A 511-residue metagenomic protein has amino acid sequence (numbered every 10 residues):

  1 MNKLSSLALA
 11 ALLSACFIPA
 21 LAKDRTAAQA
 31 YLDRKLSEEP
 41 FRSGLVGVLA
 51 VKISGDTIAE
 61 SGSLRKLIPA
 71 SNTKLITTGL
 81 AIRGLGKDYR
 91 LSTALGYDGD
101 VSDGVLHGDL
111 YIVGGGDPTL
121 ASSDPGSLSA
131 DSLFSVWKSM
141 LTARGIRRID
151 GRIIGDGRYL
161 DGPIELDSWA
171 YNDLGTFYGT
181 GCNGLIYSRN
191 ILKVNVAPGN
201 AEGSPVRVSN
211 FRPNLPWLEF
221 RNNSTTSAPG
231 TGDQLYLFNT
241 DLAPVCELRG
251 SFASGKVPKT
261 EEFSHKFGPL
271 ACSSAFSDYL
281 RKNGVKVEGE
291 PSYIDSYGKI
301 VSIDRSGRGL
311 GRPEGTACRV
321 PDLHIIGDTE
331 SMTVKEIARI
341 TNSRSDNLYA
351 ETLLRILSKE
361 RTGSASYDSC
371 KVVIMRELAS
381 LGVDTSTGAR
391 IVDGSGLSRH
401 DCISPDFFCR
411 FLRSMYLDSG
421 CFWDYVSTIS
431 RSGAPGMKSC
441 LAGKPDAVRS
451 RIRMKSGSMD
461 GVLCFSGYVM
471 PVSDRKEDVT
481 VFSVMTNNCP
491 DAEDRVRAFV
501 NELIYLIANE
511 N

Functional and structural regions predicted by a protein language model:
M1-R25: Bacterial Sec-dependent N-terminal signal peptides
D24-L36, R83-T385, N509-E510: Conserved serine DD-peptidase/penicillin-binding transpeptidase domain and beta-lactam-recognizing active-site
A30-Y31, V48, S54-K66, C464-M470: His/Glu-rich zincin catalytic helix
L36-S61, S292-Y293: A short, well-structured edge-of-sheet supersecondary motif
I58-E60, R344, E351-N511: Small-residue-rich helix-loop
E60-L80: Short active-site loop at a secondary-structure junction that contains or immediately precedes the catalytic residue(s)
G62-L67, E262, S395-S398: A short glycine/serine-rich beta->alpha loop
